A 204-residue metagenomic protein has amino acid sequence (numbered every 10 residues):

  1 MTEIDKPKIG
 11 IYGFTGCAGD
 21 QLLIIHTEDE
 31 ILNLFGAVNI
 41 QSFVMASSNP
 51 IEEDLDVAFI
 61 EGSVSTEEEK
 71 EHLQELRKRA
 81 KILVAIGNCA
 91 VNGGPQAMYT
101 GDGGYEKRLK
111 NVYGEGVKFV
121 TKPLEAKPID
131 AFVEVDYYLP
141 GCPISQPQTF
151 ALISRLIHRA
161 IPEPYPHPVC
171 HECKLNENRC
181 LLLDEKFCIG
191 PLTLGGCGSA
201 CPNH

Functional and structural regions predicted by a protein language model:
M1-D184, I189-P191: Iron-sulfur-associated redox domains of electron-transfer enzymes in respiratory and anaerobic energy metabolism
C197: Extended, histidine- and acidic-residue-enriched regions that form the cofactor-binding/catalytic faces
A200: Short, surface-exposed charged micro-motifs
